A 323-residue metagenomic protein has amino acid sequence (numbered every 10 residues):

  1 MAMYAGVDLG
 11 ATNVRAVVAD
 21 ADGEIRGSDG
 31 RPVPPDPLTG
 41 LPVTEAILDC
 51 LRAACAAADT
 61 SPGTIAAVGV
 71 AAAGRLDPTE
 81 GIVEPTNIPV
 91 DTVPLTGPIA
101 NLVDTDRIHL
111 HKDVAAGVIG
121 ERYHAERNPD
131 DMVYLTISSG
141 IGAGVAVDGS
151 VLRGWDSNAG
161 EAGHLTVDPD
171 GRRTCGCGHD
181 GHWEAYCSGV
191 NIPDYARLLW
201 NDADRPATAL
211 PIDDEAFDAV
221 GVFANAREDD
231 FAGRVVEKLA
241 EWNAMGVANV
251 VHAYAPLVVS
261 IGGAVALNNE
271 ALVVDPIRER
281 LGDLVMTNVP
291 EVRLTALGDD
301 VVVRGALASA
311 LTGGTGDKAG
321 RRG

Functional and structural regions predicted by a protein language model:
A2-A46, I82-E84: Short glycine-rich, Thr/Ser-proximal phosphate-binding strand/loop in the N-terminal lobe of ATP-dependent enzymes
Y4-D8, I65-G69, H109, M132-T136 (+3 more regions): Short glycine-aspartate micro-motif
N13, P256-R280: Glycine-rich phosphate-binding loops at beta-strand->alpha-helix junctions
A19, H109-R122, L272-G323: Glycine-rich phosphate-binding/hydrolytic loop that grips phosphoryl groups
A19, W183-S260, P290: A mobile "lid/hinge" subdomain adjacent to the ATP/sugar-phosphate binding pocket shared across diverse ATP-dependent
P34-L48, R52, A56-A58, G63-V68 (+2 more regions): Glycine-rich phosphate-binding loop and adjoining helix at the ATP-binding site of ATP-dependent phosphoryl-transfer
L110-V114, V167-A203, A308: Glycine-rich phosphate-binding loop plus the immediately following alpha-helix
D130-C187: Glycine-rich phosphate-binding loop of actin/hexokinase-like ATP-binding domains
